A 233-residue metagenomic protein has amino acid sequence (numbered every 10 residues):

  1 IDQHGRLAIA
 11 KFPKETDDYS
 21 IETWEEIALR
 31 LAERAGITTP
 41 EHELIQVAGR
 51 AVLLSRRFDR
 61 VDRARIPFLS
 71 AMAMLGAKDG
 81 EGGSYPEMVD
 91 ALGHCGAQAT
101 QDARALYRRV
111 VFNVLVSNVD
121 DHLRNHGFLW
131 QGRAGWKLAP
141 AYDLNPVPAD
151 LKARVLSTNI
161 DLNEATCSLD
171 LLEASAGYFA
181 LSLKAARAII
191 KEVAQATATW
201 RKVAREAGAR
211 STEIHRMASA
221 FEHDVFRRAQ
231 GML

Functional and structural regions predicted by a protein language model:
I1-G82, L138: Conserved ATP-binding subdomain of kinase catalytic cores across diverse folds
Y19-E33, S84-A149: Conserved kinase catalytic-core segment
A48, L106, R187-A198, A220: Small/polar glycine-rich anion-binding or flexible loop at a beta-alpha turn
R57, R65-M72, N145-A153, T166 (+3 more regions): C-terminal regulatory or interaction extensions
G76-P86, A91, G132-K184: Catalytic-core segments of enzymes that bind and process phosphorylated/nucleotide-bearing substrates
H94, L138, D150, A180 (+1 more regions): Regulatory N- and C-terminal appendages and interdomain linkers associated with kinase/kinase-like NTP transferase
E164-D170, E192-T199: Short acidic alpha-helix initiation/capping motifs at coil-to-helix transition points, especially at protein N-termini
